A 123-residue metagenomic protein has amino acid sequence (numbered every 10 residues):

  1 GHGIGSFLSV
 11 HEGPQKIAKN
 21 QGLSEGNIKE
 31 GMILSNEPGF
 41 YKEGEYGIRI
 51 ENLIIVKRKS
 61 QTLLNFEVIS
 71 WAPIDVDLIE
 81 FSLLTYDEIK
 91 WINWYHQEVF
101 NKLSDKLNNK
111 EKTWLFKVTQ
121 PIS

Functional and structural regions predicted by a protein language model:
G1-F7: Core alpha/beta catalytic barrel or barrel-like domain that forms the active/cofactor pocket in diverse metabolic
F7-S123: Charged, cofactor-coupling segments
